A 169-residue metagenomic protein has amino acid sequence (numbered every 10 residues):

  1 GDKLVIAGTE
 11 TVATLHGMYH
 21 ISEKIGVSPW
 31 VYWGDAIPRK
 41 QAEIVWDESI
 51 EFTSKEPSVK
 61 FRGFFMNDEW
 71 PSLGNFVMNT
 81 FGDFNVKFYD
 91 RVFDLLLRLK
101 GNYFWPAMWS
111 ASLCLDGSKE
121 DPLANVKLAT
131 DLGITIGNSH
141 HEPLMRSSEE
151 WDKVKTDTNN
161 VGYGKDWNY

Functional and structural regions predicted by a protein language model:
G1-Y169: Feature activates predominantly on carbohydrate-active enzymes
